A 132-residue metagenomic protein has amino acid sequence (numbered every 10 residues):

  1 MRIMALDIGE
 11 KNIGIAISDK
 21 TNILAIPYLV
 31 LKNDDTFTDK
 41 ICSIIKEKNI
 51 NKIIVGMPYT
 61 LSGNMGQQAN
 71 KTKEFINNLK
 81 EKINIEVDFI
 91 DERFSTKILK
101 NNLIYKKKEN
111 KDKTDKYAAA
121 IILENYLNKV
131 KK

Functional and structural regions predicted by a protein language model:
R2-I3, K11, A16-K132: Phosphate- and other anionic-substrate recognition elements at nucleic-acid/protein interfaces
D7: Conserved catalytic-loop position in the HRD/HxD motif
